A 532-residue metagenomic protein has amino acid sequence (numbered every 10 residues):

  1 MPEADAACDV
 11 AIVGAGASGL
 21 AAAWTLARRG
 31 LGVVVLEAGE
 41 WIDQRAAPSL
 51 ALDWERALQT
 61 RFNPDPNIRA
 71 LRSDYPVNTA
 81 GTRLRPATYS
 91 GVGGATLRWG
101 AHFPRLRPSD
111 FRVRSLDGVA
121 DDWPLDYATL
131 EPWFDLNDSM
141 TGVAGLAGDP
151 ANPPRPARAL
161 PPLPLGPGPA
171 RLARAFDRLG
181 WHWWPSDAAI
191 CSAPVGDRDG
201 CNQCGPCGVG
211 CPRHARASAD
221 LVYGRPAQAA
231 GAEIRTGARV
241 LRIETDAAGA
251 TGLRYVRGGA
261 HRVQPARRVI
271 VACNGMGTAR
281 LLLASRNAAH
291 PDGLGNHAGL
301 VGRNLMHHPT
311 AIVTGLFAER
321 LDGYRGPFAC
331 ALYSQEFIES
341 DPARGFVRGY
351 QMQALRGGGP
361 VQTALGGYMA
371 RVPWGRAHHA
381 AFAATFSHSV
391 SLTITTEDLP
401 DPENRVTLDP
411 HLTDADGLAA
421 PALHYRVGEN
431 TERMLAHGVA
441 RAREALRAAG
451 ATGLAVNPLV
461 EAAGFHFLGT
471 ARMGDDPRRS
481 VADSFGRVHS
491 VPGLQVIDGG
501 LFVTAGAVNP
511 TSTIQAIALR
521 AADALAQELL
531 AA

Functional and structural regions predicted by a protein language model:
M1-V10, R28-G30, Q527-A532: Extreme N-terminal leader/targeting segments of oxidoreductases
V10-V35: N-terminal Rossmann-like FAD-binding beta1-loop-alpha1 element of flavoenzymes
R28, G39-A51, A229, A238 (+5 more regions): Glycine-rich loop(s) and the adjacent beta-strand/alpha-helix scaffold that form part
V35, R235, V496-I497: Short hydrophobic beta-strand that contains or immediately precedes a catalytic carboxylate
A38-G100, P132-L136, D177: N-terminal FAD cofactor-binding segment of flavoenzymes
Q59, D74-T79, H102, R114-V240 (+3 more regions): Conserved redox-cofactor binding core of oxidoreductases
D74-T88, A95, W99, R105 (+7 more regions): FAD cofactor-binding and catalytic pocket of flavoenzymes
P185-S192, G196, G200-C207, R242 (+6 more regions): A glycine-rich dinucleotide-binding beta-alpha-beta segment and adjacent secondary-structure elements that constitute
